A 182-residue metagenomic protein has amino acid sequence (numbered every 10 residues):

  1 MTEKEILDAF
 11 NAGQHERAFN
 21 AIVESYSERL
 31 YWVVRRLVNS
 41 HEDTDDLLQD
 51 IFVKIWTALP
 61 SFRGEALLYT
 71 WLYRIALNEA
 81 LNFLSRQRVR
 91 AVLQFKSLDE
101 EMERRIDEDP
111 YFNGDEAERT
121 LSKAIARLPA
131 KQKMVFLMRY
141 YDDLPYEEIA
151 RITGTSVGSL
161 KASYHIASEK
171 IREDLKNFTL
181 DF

Functional and structural regions predicted by a protein language model:
M1-R29, R36, A126, E148 (+1 more regions): N-terminal module of bacterial RNA polymerase sigma factors
E3-K4, R90-E118: Internal acidic/polar
N11-A12, N39, F52-L67, Q87: Sigma70-family region 2
V23-H41, A58, I125, D174-N177: Amphipathic, Lys/Arg- and hydrophobic-enriched alpha-helical face
W32, D46-V53, A66-N78: Structural recognition of an alpha-helix C-terminal capping motif at a helix-to-coil junction
S61-R63, R74-F95, I166: Arg/Lys-rich amphipathic alpha helix in sigma70-family domain 2
S85, K133, S168-F182: Short, Lys/Arg-enriched C-terminal cap helix and immediately downstream tail that follows
V135-R139: A short pre-motif secondary-structure segment
